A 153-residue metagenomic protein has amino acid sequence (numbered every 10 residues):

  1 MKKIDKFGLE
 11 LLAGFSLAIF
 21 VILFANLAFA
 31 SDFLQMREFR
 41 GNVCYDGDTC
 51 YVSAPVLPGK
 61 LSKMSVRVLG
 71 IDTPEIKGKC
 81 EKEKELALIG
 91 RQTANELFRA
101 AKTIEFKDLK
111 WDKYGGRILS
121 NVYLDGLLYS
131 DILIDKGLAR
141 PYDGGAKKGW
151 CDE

Functional and structural regions predicted by a protein language model:
K2-S16, I22-E153: Small beta-barrel nucleic-acid-binding modules, primarily SNase/OB-fold domains and secondarily Tudor-like barrels
